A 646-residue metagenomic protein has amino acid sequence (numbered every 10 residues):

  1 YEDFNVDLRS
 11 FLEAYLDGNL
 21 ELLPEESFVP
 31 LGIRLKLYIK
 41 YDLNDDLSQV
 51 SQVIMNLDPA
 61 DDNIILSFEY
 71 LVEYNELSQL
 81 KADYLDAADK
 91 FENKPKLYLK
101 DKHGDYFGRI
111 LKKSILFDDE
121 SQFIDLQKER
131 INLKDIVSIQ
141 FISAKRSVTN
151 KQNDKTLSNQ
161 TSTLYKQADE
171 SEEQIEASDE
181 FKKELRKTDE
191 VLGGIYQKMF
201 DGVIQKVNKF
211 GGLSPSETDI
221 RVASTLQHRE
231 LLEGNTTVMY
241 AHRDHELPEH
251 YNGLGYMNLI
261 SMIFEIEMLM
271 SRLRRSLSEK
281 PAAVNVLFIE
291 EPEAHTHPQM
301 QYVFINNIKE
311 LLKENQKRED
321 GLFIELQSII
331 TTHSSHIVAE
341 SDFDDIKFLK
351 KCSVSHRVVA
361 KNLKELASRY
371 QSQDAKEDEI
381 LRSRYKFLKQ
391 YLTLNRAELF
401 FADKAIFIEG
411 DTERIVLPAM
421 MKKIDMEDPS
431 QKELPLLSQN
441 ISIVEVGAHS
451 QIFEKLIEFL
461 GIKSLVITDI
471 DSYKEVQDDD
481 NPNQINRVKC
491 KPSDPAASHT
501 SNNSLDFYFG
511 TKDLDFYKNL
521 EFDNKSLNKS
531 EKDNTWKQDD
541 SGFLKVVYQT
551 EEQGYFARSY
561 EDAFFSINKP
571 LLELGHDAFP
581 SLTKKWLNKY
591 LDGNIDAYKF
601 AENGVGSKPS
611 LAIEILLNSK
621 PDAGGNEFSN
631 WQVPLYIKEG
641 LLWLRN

Functional and structural regions predicted by a protein language model:
Y1, E233, M239-L394, D425 (+1 more regions): Switch/communication elements of ASCE P-loop NTPase nucleotide-binding domains
D3, D7-G32, K36-A168, I175-D179 (+2 more regions): Glycine-rich phosphate-binding loops of NTPases
Y15-L23, Q49-I54, I115-E129, R221-S224 (+7 more regions): Short alpha-helical segments and helix-capping/turn motifs at coil-helix boundaries
Y41-N44, V72-E76, R146-T149, E293 (+8 more regions): Conserved nucleotide-binding/hydrolysis micro-motifs of P-loop NTPases
D45-S48, N150-N153, E249-H250, M257-I260 (+6 more regions): Short helix/loop capping segments that flank catalytic or ligand/cofactor-binding pockets
I136, A144, V148-I289, N315-Q316 (+1 more regions): Extended helical coiled-coil dimerization/tether regions that scaffold and oligomerize large DNA-maintenance assemblies
S138, N285-V286, K404, S464: The start of beta-strands in P-loop NTPase/AAA+ ATPase cores
I380-F407, D411-N646: Acidic, Mg2+-coordinating catalytic modules of nucleic-acid enzymes
